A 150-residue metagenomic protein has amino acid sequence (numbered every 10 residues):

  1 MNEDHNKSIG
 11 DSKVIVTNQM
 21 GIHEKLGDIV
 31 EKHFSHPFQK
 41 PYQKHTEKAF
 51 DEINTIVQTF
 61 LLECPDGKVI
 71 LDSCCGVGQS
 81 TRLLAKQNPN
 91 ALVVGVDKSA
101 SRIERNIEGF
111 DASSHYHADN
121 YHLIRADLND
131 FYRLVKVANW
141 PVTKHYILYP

Functional and structural regions predicted by a protein language model:
N2-V69, Q79-Q87: S-adenosyl-L-methionine
S73, V96: Conserved beta-strand/loop positions that form the S-adenosyl-L-methionine
C74-G78: Class I SAM-dependent methyltransferase "Motif I" SAM/SAH-binding loop
A91-V94: Short beta-strand element of Class I
S99: Conserved SAM/SAH-binding beta-strand->alpha-helix loop
N106: Conserved SAM-binding loop
F110-W140: S-adenosyl-L-methionine
P141-P150: Conserved proline-anchored active-site loop of SAM-dependent methyltransferases that bridges a beta-strand
